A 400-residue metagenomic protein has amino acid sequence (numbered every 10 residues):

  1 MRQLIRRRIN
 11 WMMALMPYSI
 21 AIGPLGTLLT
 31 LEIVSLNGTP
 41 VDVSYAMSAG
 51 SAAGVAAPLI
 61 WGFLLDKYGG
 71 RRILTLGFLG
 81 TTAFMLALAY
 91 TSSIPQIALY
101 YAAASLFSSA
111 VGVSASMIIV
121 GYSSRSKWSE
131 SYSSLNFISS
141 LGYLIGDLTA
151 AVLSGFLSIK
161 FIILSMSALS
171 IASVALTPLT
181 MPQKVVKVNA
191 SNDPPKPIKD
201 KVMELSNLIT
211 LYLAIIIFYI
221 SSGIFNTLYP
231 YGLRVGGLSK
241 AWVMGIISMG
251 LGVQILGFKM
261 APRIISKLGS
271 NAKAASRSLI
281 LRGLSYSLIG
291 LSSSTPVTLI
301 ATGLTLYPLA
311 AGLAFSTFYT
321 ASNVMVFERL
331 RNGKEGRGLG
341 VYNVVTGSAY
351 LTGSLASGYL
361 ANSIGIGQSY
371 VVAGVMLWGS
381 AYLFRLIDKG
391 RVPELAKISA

Functional and structural regions predicted by a protein language model:
M1-R6, P182-L211: Juxtamembrane intracellular "pre-TM" segments in multi-pass secondary transporters
R2-S51, N207-I246: Helix-loop boundary and gating motifs at the non-cytosolic
S51-L59, Y143-L144, L251-K259, Y350-L351: Residue-level signature of mid-helix packing/kink "hotspots" within the transmembrane helices of 12-pass Major
A57-G69, S154, G257-S270, A361: Helix-to-loop junctions at the C-terminal end of transmembrane segments in multipass secondary transporters
R72-A87, S167, K273-L288: Structural signature of the two symmetry-related core transmembrane helices
A102-S139: Cytoplasmic helix-loop-helix junction between adjacent transmembrane helices in 12-TM secondary transporters
I162-P178, Y370-R385: Symmetry-related core transmembrane helices of the 12-TM Major Facilitator Superfamily/SLC fold
K273-F318: C-terminal transmembrane helical hairpin of 12-TM major facilitator-type secondary transporters
